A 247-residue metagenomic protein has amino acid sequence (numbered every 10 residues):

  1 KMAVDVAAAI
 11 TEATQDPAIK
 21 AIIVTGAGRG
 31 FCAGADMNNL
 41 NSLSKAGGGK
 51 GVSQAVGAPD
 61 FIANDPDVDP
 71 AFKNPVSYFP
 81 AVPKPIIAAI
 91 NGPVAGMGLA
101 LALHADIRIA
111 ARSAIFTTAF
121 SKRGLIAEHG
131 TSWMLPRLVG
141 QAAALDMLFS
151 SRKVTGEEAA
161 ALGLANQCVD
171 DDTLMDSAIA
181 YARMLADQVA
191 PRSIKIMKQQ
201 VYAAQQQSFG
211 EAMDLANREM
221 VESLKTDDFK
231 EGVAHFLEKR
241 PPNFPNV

Functional and structural regions predicted by a protein language model:
K1-A27, N41-A46: Conserved CoA-thioester-binding segment of acyl-CoA-metabolizing enzymes
A3, M37, F72, S132 (+6 more regions): A general structural signal for well-ordered alpha-helical segments in protein cores
E12, I109-A114, A165-D214, N243-V247: C-terminal long alpha-helix characteristic of the crotonase
K45-P70: A short acidic, glycine-rich active-site loop that binds or catalyzes chemistry on phosphate/adenosine moieties
P75-P83, A89, A95-F149, L162 (+1 more regions): CoA-thioester-processing core
I107, D146, S150-R152, E158 (+2 more regions): Well-ordered beta-strand positions
